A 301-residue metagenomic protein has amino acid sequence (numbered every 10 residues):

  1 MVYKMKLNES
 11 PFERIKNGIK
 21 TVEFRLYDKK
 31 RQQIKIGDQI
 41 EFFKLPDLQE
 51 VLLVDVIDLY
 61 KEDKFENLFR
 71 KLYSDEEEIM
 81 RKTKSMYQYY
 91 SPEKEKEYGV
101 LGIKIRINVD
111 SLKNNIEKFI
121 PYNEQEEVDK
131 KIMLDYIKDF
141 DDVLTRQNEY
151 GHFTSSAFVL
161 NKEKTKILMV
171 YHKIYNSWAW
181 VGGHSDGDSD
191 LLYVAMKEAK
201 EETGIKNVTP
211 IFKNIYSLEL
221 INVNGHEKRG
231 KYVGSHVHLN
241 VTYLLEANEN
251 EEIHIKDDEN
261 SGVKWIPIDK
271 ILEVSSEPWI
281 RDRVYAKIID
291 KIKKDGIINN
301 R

Functional and structural regions predicted by a protein language model:
M1-I36, I107: Compositionally biased, charged N-terminal/linker segments
K6, L144-W180: N-terminal strand-loop-strand
E23, F42-F43: A generic structural signal for residues embedded in beta-strands
K44-E50: Short, charged beta-turn/beta-strand-edge "cap" motif at the junction between a beta-strand and an adjacent loop
E50-Y60: Short beta-strand-centered aromatic/proline hotspots
N67-N108: Contiguous surface segments at macromolecular interaction interfaces
K118-S156, N300: Acidic, metal-coordinating catalytic segment for phosphate/diphosphate chemistry, firing primarily on the Nudix
D186-W279: Unchanged
